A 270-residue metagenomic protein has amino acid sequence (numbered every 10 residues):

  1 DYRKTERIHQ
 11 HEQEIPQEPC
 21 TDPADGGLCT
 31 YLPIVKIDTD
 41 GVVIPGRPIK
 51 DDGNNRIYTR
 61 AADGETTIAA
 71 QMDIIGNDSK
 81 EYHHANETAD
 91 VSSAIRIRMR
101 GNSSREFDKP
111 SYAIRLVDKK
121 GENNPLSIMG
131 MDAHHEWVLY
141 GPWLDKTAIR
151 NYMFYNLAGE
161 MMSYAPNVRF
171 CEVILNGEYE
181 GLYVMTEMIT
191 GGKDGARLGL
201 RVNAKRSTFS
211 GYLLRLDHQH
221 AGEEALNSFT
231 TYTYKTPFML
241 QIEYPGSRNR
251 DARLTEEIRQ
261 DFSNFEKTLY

Functional and structural regions predicted by a protein language model:
D1-Y270: Phosphate/dinucleotide-binding and metal-coordinating scaffold of catalytic cores in nucleotide-dependent enzymes
